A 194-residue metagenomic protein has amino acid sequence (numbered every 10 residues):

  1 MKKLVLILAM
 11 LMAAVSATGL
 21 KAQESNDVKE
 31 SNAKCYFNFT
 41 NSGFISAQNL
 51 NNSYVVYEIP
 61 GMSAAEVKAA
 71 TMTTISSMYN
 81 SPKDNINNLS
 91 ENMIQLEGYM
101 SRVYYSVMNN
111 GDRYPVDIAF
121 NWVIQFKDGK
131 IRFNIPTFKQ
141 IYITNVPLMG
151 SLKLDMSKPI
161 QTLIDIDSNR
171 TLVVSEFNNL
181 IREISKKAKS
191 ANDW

Functional and structural regions predicted by a protein language model:
M1-S25: Bacterial Sec-dependent N-terminal signal peptides
K21-W194: Ser/Thr-rich, low-complexity intrinsically disordered terminal regions
